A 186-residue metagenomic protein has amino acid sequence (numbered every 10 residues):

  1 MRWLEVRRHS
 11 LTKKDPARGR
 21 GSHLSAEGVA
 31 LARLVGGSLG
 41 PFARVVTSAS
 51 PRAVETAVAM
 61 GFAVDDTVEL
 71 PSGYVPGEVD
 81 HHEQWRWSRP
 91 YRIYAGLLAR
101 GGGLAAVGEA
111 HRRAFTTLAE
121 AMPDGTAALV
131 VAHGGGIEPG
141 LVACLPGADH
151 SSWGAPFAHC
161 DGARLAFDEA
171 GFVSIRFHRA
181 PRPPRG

Functional and structural regions predicted by a protein language model:
M1, G73-W87, D124-T126, P139-G186: Acidic, low-complexity terminal tails and accessory targeting/binding regions of phosphate-metabolizing enzymes
M1-T67, A99-G101, H159-R164: Active-site-proximal alpha-helix that buttresses catalytic centers in soluble enzyme cores
L4-E5, D124-G135: Generic beta-sheet signal
H9, H133, P181-P183: Histidine-centered active-site/metal-ligand motif
T12, G136-I137: Short active-site segment of divalent metal-dependent hydrolases/proteases that encodes the spacing between
R33-G37, R112-E120: Generic structural signal for well-ordered alpha-helical scaffold segments
L39-G40, A121-T126: Glycine-rich phosphate-binding loop signature in dinucleotide/nucleotide-binding domains
A59-A114: Phosphate-handling substructures
